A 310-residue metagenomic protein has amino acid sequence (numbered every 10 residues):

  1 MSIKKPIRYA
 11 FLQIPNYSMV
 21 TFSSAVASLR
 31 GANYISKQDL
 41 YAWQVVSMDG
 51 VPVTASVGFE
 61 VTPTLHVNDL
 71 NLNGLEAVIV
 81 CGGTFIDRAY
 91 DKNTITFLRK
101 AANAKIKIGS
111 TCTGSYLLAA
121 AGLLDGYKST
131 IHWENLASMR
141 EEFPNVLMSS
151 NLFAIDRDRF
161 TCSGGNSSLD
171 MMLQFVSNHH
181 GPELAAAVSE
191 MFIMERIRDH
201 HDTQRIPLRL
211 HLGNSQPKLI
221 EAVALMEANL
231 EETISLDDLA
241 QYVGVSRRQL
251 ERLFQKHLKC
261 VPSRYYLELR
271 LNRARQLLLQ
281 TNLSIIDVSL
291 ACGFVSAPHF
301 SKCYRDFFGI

Functional and structural regions predicted by a protein language model:
S2-A120: N-terminal functional module of multi-domain proteins
R99-A104, G109-T111, S115-A187: DNA-contacting interfaces and partner/effector-binding or oligomerization modules in DNA-centric proteins
F153-C162, H179-A224, A228, Q241-Y242 (+2 more regions): Short, Lys/Arg-enriched, Trp-marked, Pro/Gly-tolerant hinge/linker segments that flank
S177-G181, N214-S235, F254, R275-S284 (+2 more regions): Basic, amphipathic alpha-helical hairpins
D237, V245, Q255-S296: Terminal helix-turn-helix DNA-binding modules in bacterial transcription factors
Q249, P298-H299: Residues in the helix-turn-helix
R270, A291, S301-F308: Non-catalytic terminal regions of proteins
